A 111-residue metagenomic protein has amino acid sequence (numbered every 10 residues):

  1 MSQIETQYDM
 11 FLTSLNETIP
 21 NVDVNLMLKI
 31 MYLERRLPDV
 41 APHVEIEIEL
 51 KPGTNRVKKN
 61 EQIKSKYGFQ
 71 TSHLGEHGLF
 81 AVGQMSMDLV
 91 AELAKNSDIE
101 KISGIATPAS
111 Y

Functional and structural regions predicted by a protein language model:
M1-Y111: Autoinhibitory N-terminal propeptides
